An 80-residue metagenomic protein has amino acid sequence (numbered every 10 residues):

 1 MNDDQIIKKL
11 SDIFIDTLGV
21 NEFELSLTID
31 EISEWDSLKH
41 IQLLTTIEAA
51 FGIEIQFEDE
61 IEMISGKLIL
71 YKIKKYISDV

Functional and structural regions predicted by a protein language model:
N2-T45, A49-V80: Phosphopantetheine-dependent thiolation modules in NRPS/PKS and related acyl-activating systems
